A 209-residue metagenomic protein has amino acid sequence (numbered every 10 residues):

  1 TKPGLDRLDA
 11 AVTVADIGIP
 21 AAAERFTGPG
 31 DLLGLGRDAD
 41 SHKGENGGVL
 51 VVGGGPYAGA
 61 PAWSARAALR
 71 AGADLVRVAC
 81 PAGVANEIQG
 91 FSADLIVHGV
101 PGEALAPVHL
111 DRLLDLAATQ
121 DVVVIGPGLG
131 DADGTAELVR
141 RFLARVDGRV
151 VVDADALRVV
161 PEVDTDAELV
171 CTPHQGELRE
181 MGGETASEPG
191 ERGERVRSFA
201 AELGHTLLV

Functional and structural regions predicted by a protein language model:
K2-A154, R158-V170, Q175, R179-V209: Small-residue (G/A/S/T)-rich helix-start motifs and N-terminal tracts that mark the onset
